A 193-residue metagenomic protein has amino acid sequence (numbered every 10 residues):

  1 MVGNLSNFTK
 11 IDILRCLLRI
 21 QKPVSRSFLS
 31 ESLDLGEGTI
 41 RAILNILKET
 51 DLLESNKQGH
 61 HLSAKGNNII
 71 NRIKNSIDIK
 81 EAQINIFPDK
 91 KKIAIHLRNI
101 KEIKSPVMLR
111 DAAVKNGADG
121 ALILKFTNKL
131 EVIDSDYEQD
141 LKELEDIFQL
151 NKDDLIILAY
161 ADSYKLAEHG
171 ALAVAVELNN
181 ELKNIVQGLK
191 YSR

Functional and structural regions predicted by a protein language model:
M1-L14: Short alpha-helical segments that sit at the start of domains
R19-S25: Short capping segments at the starts of secondary-structure elements
S27-L33: A short acidic, leucine-rich amphipathic alpha-helix
D34-E49: Short amphipathic alpha-helical interaction segments
K48-Q58: A short, conserved structural fragment
Q58-I73: Basic, amphipathic "hinge/linker" alpha-helix immediately C-terminal to the N-terminal HTH DNA-binding motif
N75-I84, K91-A94: Ordered, amphipathic secondary-structure segments that act as subunit-interaction surfaces in large macromolecular
P88-Q187: Mid-protein regulatory/catalytic core that forms ligand/cofactor-binding pockets and protein-protein interaction
